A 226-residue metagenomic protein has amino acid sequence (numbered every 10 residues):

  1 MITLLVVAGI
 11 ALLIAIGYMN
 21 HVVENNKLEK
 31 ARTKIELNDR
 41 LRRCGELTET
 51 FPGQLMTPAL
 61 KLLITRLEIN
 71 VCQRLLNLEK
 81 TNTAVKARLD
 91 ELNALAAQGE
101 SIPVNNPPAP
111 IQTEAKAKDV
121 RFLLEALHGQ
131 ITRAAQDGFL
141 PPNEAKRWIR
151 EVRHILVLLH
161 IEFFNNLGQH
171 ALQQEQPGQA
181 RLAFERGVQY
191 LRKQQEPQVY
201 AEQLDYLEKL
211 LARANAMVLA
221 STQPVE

Functional and structural regions predicted by a protein language model:
M1-L37: N-terminal signal-anchor transmembrane alpha helix of single-pass membrane proteins, serving as the membrane-anchoring
L13-I14, G129-R153: Repeat-mediated protein-protein interaction surfaces in helical alpha-solenoids
L28-A31, I35, E144-F163: TPR-adjacent "capping" and linker segments in tetratricopeptide-repeat scaffold/adaptor proteins
E36, R40, I64, R153-L156 (+2 more regions): Residues that mark the junctions of alpha-helical repeat units in TPR/alpha-solenoid scaffolds
R43-A134: Membrane-proximal, non-transmembrane interface segments of integral membrane proteins
V71-L75, I131, G138, L191-Q194 (+1 more regions): Alpha-helical junction/boundary sensor with strong preference for TPR arrays
L78-N82, L95-P107, G138-L140, Y206-E226: Alpha-helical linker/edge segments of TPR/alpha-solenoid repeat scaffolds and analogous pre-/post-domain helices
I161-E226: Long, non-transmembrane cytosolic or organellar matrix-exposed soluble domains/tails of integral membrane proteins
